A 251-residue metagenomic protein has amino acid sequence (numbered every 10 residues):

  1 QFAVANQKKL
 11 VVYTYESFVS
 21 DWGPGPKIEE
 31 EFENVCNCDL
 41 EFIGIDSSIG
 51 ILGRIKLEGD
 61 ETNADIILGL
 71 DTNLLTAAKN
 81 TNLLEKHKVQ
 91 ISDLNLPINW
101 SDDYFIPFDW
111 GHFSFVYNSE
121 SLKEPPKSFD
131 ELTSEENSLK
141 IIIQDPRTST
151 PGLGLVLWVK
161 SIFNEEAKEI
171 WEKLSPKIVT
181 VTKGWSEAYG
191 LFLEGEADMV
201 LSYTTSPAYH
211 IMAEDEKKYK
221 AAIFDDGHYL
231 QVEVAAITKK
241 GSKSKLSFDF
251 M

Functional and structural regions predicted by a protein language model:
K8-K9, Y13-P26, D46-G50, T62-A197: Extracytoplasmic ligand-binding site segments that recognize negatively charged/polar headgroups
P26-F42: Short alpha-helix C-terminal cap/hinge motif
L40-F42, I141, Y219-A221: Generic structural signal for residues in well-ordered beta-strands
G53-E61: Short, well-structured alpha-helical segments in soluble
N73-A77, L193, A197-K218: A ligand-binding cleft/hinge motif common to bilobed small-molecule-binding domains
L94-P97, G111, W171-S175, V181-T182 (+1 more regions): Periplasmic-binding protein-like
S128-E136, E233-M251: Bilobed periplasmic-binding protein/Venus flytrap-like ligand-binding cleft at the lobe interface of extracytoplasmic
L155-W158, T204-L230, K245-L246: N-terminal secretory/targeting leader peptides
